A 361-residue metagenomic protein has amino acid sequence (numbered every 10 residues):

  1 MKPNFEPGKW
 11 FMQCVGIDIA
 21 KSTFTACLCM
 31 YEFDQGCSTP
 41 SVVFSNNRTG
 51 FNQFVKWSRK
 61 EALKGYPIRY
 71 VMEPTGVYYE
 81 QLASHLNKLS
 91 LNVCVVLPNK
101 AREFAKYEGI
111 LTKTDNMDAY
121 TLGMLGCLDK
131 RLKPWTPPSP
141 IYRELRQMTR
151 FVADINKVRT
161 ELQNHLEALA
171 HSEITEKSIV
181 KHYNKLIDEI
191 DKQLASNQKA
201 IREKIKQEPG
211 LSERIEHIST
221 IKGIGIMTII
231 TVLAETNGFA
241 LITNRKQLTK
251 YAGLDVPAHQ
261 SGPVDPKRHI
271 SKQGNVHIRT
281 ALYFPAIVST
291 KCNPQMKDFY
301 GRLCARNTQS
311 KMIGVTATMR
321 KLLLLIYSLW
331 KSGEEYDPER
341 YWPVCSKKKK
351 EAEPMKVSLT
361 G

Functional and structural regions predicted by a protein language model:
M1-F11, D34-S41, P343-G361: Intrinsically disordered, low-complexity and often Lys/Arg-enriched segments
F5-Y31, L122, I155: Gly/Thr-rich phosphate-binding beta-strand-loop-beta motif of the actin/hexokinase/Hsp70
F33-G65, R69: Nucleic-acid-processing active sites and adjacent nucleic-acid-binding tracks, predominantly divalent metal-dependent
I68-Q81: Acidic, metal-coordinating catalytic cores used for nucleic-acid/nucleotide bond scission and strand-transfer chemistry
S84, C94-H217: Long, charge-rich intrinsically disordered scaffolds of nucleic-acid metabolism proteins
T220, I226, T231-K311: Phosphate-backbone recognition surface of nucleic-acid-processing proteins
P263, Y300-G361: Low-complexity, acidic/Ser/Thr- and charged residue-rich accessory regions of DNA metabolism proteins
